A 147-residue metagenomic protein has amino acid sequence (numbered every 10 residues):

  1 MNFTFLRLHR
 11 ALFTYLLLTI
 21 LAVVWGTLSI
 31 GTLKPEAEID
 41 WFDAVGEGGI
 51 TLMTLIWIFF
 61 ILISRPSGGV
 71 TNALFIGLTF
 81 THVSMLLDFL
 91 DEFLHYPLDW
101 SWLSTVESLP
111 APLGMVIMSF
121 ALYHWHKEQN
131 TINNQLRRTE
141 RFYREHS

Functional and structural regions predicted by a protein language model:
M1-K127: Juxtamembrane segments at transmembrane-helix boundaries in multi-pass signal-transduction membrane proteins
H124-S147: Cytosolic signal-transmission helices at domain junctions
